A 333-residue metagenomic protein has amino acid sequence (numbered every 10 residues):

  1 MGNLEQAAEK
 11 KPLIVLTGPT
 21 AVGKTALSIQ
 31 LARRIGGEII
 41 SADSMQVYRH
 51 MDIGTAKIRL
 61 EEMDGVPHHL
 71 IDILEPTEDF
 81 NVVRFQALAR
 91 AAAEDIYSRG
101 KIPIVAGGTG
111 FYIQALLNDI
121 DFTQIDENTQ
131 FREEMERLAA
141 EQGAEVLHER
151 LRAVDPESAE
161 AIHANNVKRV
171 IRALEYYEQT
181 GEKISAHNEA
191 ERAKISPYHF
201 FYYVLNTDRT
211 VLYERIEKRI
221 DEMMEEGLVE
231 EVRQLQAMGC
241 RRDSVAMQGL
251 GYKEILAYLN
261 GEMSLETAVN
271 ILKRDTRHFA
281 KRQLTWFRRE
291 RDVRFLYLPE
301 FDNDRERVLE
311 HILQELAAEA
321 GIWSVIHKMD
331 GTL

Functional and structural regions predicted by a protein language model:
M1-L333: Phosphate/pyrophosphate-binding catalytic cores of soluble transferases and nucleic-acid-acting enzymes
